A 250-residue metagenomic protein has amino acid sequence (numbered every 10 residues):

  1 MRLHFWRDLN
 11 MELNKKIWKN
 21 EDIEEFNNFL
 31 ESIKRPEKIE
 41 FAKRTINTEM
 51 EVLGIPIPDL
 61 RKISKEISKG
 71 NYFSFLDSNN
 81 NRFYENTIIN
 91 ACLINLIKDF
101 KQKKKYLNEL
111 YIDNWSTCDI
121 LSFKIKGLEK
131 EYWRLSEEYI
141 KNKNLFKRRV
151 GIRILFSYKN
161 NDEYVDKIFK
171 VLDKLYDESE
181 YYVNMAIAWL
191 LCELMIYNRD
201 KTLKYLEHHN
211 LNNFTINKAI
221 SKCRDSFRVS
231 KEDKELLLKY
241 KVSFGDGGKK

Functional and structural regions predicted by a protein language model:
W6-K250: Alpha-helical scaffold domains
